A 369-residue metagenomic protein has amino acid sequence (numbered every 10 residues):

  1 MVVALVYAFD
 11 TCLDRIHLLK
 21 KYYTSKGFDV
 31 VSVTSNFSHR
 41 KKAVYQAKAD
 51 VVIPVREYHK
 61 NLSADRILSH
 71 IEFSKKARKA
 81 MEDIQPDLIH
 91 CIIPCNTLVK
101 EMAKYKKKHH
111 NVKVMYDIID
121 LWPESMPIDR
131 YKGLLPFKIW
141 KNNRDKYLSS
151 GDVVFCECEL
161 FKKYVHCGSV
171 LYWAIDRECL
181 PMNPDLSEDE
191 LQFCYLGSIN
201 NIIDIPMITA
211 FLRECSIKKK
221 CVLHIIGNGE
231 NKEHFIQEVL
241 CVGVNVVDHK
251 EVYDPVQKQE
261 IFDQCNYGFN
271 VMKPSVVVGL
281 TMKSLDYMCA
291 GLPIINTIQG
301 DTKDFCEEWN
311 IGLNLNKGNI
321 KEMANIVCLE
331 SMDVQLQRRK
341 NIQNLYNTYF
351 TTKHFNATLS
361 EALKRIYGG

Functional and structural regions predicted by a protein language model:
M1-V51, V153, A210-K218: N-terminal subdomain of nucleotide-sugar transferases
L13, H39-R40, H70-S74, P86-H110 (+1 more regions): An aromatic- and histidine-rich active-site surface loop
K75-R78, T97-K100, K104-K108, W122-E124 (+1 more regions): Membrane-proximal helix-turn-helix segments that form the acceptor-binding/catalytic region of lipid-linked
F155, D185-I203, I208-R213, L223-H224: Conserved donor-binding/catalytic core segment of Leloir-type glycosyltransferases
L160, W173-A174: Carbohydrate-associated surface elements
I203, D254-I261, N266-M288, I295-F305: Nucleotide-sugar-dependent
E233-E260, Q264: Nucleotide-activated donor-binding/catalytic signature segment of Leloir-type glycosyltransferases, i.e., the conserved
G318-A324, M332-I366: A charged, aromatic-enriched C-terminal amphipathic alpha-helix characteristic of glycosyltransferases across folds
